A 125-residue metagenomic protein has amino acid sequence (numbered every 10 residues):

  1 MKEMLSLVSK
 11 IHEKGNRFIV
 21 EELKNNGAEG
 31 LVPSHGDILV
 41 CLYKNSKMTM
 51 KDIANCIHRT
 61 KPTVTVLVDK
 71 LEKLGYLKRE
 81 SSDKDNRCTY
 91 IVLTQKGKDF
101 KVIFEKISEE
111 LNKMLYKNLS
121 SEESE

Functional and structural regions predicted by a protein language model:
M1-E29: N-terminal leader segment of winged-helix/HTH proteins
M4, S34-H35, K96, E123: N-terminal positioning helix adjacent to the helix-turn-helix/winged-helix DNA-binding module
L7, T60, V66-L74: Long, contiguous secondary-structure blocks with strong helical propensity
H12, L31, S46, I57 (+3 more regions): Flexible interhelical turns and helix-capping residues at alpha-helix boundaries within structured domains
F18-T60: N-terminal helix-turn-helix DNA-binding core of bacterial DNA-binding proteins
M50-K51, P62, D69, T89: Residues within helix-turn-helix
D69-E125: Charged, amphipathic alpha-helical coiled-coil/dimerization segments
